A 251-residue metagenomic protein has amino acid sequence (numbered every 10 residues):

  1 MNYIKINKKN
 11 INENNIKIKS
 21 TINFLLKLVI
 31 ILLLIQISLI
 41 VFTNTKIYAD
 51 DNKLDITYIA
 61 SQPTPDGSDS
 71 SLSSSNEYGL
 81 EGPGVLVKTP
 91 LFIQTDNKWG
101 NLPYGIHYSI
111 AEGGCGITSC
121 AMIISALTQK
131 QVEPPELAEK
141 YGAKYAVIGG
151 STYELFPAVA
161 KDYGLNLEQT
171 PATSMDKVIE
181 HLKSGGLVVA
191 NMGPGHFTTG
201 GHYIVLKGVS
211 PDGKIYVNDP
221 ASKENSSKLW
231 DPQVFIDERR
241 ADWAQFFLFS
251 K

Functional and structural regions predicted by a protein language model:
M1-T21: N-terminal Lys/Arg-rich, disordered targeting/topogenic segments
K17-L28, L32, Q36-Y145: Active-site-adjacent structural segments surrounding the nucleophilic cysteine of cysteine proteases and isopeptidases
G84, V209-K251: Noncatalytic regulatory segments and standalone regulatory/sensor domains
D96, S119, I123, L127-Q131 (+8 more regions): Sec/Tat-exported extracytoplasmic proteins
N97-W99, M122, Q131, A143-I148 (+4 more regions): Solvent-exposed loop/turn segments at secondary-structure junctions within structured extracellular/periplasmic domains
G116-I124, P134-A138, Y153-P157, M175 (+3 more regions): Extracytoplasmic/secreted envelope proteins and their assembly/folding machinery, especially bacterial periplasmic
V132, L137-T173: Mid-length scaffold segments of soluble, non-membrane domains
T170-I215, S250: Active-site-adjacent substructure of cysteine-protease-like catalytic cores
